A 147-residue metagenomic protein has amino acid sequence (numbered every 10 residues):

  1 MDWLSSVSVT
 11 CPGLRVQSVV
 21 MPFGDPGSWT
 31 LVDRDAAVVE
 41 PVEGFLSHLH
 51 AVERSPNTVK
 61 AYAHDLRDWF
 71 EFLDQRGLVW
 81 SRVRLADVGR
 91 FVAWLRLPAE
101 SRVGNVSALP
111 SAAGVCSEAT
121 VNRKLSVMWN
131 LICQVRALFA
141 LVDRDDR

Functional and structural regions predicted by a protein language model:
M1-E71, R90: Basic/aromatic DNA-contact patch characteristic of tyrosine site-specific recombinases
E43-N57, R67-R147: N-terminal core-binding DNA-recognition domain of tyrosine recombinases/integrases
